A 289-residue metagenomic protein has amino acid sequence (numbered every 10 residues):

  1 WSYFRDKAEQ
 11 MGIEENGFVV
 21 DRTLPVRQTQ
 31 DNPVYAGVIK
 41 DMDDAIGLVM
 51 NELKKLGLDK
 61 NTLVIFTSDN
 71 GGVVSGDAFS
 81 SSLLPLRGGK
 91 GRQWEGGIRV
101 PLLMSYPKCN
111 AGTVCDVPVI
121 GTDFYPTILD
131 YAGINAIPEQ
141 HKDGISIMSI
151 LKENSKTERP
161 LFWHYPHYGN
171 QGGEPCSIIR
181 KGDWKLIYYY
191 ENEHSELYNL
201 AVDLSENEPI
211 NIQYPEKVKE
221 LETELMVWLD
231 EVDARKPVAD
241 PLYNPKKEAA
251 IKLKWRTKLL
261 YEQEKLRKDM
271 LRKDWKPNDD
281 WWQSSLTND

Functional and structural regions predicted by a protein language model:
W1-T122, D130-H141, Y188-N192, A201-N207 (+5 more regions): Active-site-proximal cap/lid insertion segments
K54, K152-E158: Basic phosphate/pyrophosphate-binding loop/patch that engages nucleotide-derived ligands
K90-E95, P166-N170, C176-S177: Short Gly/Pro-enriched turn/cap motifs at secondary-structure boundaries
F124, I147: Short active-site alpha-helical segment characteristic of glycosyltransferases and processive polysaccharide synthases
D143, E158, G182-W184: Short beta-strand or tight-loop elements that sit immediately N-terminal to catalytic metal-binding acidic residues
M148-K152, D240-W255: Amphipathic alpha-helical surface "interface" segments used for docking/oligomerization or membrane association within
P160-W163: WW-domain-binding short linear motifs
P175-R180, W184-Y188, E196: Short, surface-exposed beta-strand/loop micro-motifs that present aromatic residues
